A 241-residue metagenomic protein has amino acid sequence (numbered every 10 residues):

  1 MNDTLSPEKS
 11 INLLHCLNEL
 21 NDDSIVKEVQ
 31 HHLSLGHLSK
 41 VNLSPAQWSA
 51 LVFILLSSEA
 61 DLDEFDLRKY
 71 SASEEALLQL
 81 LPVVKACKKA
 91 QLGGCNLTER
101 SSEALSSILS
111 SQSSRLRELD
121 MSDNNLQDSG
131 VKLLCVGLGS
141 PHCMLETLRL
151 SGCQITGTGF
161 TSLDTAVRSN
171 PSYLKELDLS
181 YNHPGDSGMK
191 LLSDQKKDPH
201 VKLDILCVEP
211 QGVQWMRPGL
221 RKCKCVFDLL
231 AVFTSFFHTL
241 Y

Functional and structural regions predicted by a protein language model:
M1-Y241: Leucine-enriched alpha-helical scaffold segments used for protein-protein interaction
